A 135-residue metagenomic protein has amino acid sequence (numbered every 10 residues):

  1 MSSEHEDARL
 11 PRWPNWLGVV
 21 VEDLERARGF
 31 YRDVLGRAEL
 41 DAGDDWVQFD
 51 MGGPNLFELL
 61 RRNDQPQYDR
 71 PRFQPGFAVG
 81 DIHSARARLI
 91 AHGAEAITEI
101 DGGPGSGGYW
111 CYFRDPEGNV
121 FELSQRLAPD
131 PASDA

Functional and structural regions predicted by a protein language model:
M1-E25, F73-P75, L127-A135: N-terminal beta-strand motif that seeds the catalytic metal site of vicinal oxygen chelate
P11-P14, G18-F57: Core segments of cupin and vicinal oxygen chelate
N15, G36, D45, F73 (+2 more regions): Residue-level marker for the onset of beta-strands and adjacent loop->beta junctions in well-ordered domains
D23-L24, P75-V120: Vicinal oxygen chelate
R37-R72, V120-R126: Conserved short beta-strand elements that form part of the metal-binding/catalytic scaffold of enzyme active sites
W46-V47, P104-G105, S133: Positions that flank functional sites
C111-A135: A generic hydrophobic-segment detector
